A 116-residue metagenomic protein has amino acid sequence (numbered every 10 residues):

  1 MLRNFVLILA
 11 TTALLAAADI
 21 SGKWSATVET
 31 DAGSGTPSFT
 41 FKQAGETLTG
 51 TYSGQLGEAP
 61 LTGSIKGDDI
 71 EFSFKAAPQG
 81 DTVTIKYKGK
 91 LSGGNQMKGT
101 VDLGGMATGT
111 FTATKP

Functional and structural regions predicted by a protein language model:
M1-N4: Positively charged n-region of N-terminal signal peptides that target proteins for export
V6-L9, K23-W24: Short helix-onset patch at the extreme N-terminus, typifying the N->h transition of secretory signal peptides
L9-A17: Hydrophobic h-region of N-terminal signal peptides that target proteins for export in Gram-negative bacteria
A18-P116: Central antiparallel beta-sheet cores of small beta-barrel/beta-sandwich binding domains
